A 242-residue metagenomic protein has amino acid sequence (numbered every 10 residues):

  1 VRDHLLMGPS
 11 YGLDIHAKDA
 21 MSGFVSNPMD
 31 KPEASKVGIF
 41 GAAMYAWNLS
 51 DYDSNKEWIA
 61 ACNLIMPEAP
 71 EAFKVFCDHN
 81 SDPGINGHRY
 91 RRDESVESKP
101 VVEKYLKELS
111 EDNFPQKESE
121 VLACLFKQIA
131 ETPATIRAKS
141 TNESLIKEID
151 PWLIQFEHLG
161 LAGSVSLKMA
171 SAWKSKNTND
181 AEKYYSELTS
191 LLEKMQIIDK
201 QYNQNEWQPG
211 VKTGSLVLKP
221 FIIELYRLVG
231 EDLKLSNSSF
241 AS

Functional and structural regions predicted by a protein language model:
V1-S242: Substrate-binding groove of N-acetylhexosamine-processing glycoside hydrolases
